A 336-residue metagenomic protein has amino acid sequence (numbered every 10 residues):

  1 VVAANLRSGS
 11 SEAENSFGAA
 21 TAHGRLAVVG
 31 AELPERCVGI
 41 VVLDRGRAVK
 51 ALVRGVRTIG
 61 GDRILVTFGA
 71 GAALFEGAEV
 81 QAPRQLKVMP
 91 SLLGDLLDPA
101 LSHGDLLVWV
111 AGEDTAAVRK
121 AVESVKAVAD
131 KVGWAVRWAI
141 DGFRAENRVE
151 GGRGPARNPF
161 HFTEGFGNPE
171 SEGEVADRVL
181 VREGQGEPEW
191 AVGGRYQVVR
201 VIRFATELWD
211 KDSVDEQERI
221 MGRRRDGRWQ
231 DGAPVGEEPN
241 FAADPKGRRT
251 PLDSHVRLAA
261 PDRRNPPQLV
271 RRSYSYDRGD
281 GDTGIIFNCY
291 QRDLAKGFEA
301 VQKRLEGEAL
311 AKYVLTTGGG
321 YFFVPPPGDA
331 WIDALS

Functional and structural regions predicted by a protein language model:
V2-S8, E12-S336: Long, histidine/aromatic-enriched segments associated with O2/redox biology
